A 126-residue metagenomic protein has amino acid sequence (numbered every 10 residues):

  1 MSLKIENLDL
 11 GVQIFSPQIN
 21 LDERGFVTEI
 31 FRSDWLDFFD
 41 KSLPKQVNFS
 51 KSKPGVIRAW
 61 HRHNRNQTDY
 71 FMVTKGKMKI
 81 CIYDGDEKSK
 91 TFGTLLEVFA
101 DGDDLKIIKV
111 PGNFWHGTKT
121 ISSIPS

Functional and structural regions predicted by a protein language model:
M1-D104, S123-S126: Non-catalytic, conserved peripheral segments adjacent to functional cores
I107: Exposed aromatic-hydrophobic patches
F114-S126: A short beta-strand-loop micro-motif that forms or neighbors metal/cofactor- and ligand-binding patches at active-site
